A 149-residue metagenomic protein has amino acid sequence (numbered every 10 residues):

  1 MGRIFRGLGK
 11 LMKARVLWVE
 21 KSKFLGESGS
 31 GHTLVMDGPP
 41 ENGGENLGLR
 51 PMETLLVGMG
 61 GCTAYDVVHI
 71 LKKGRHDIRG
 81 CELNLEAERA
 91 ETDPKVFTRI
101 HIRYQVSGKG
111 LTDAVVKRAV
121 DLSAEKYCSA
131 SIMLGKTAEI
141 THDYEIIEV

Functional and structural regions predicted by a protein language model:
G2-V57, V68-V149: Extended beta-strand/beta-hairpin segments
